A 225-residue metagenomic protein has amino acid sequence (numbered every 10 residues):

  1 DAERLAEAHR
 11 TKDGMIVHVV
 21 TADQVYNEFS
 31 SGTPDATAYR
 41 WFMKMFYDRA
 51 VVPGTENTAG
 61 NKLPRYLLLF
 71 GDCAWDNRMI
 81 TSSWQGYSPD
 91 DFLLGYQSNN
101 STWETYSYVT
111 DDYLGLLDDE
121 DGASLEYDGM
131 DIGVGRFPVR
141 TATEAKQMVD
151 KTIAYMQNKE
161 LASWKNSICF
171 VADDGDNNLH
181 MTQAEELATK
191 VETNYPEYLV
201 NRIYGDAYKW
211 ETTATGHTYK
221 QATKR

Functional and structural regions predicted by a protein language model:
D1-R225: Cysteine-dependent hydrolase recognition
